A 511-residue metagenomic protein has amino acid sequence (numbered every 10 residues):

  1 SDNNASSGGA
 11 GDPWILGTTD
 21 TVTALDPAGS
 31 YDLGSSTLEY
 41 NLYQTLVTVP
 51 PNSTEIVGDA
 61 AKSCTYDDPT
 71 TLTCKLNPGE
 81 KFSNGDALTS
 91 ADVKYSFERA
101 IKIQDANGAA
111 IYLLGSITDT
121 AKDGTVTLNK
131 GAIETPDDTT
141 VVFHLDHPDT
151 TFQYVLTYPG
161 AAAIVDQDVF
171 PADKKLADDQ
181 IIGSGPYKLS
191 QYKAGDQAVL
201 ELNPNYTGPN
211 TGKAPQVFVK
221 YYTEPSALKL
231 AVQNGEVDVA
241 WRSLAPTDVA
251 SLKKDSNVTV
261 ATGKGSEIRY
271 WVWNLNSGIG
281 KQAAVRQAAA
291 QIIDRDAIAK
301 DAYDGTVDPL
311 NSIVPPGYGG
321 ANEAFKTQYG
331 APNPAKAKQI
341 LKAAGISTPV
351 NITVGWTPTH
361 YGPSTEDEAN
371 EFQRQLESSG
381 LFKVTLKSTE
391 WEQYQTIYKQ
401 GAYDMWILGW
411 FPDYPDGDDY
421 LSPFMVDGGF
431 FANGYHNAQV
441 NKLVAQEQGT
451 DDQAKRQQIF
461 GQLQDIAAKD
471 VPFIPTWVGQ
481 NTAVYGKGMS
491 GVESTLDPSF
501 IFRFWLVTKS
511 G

Functional and structural regions predicted by a protein language model:
G17-D68, E98, I182-G183: N-terminal lobe/hinge region of extracytoplasmic solute-binding protein
T18-E39, A60-K62, D86, T150-A162 (+2 more regions): A structural "hinge/loop" feature
T65, T73-K75, K94, A109-V165: Surface-exposed binding/hinge segments that line and control ligand-binding clefts or catalytic entry sites
L88-E98, D138-H144, G185-P186, A214-Q216 (+6 more regions): Alpha-helical secondary-structure segments
P148-G212, Q216: Gly/Pro-rich hinge or "lid" segments in bacterial periplasmic/extracellular proteins
K175, I181, P204-A250: Ligand-site clamp/hinge motif
I293-A321, S364-Q373, Q395-G511: Detector for C-terminal structural segments
D308-A344, H360-D367: Structural transition elements
